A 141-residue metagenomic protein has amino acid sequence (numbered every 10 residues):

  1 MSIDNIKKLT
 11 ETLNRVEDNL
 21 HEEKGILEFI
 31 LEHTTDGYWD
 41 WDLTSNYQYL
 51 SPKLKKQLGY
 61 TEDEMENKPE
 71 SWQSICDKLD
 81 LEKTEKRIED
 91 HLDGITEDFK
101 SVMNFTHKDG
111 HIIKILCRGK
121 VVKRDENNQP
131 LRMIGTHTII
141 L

Functional and structural regions predicted by a protein language model:
M1-Y38, R132-L141: PAS-family sensory modules
D4, K8-E11, T61-M133: PAS-family sensory domains
L13-L20, S45-S51, C76-K83: Short N-terminal helix-initiation segments at or just after the protein's N-terminus
V16, T35, W39, C76-L79 (+1 more regions): Intrinsic disorder/low-complexity signal
E22-Q73, L116: PAS-family sensory domain signal
L43, V122, I140: Hydrophobic pocket-lining residues within nucleotide cofactor-binding pockets
Y49-L50, K114, R132, I139: A sequence-level detector of short linear motifs
K56, K120-V121, T138: A short acidic/small-residue loop/turn micro-motif
